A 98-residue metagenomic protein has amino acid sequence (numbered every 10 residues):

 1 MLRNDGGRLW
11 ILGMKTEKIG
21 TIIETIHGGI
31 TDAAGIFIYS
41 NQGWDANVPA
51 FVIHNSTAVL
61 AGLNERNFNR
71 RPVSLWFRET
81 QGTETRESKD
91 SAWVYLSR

Functional and structural regions predicted by a protein language model:
M1-R98: Extracellular beta-rich repeat passengers
